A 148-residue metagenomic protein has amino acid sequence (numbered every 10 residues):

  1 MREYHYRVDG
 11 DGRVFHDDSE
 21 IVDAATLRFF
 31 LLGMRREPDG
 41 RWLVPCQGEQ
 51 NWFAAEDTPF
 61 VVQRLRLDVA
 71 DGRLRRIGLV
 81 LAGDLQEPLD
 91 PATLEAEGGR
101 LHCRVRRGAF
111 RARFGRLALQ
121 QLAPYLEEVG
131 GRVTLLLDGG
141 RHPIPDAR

Functional and structural regions predicted by a protein language model:
M1-R148: Terminal leader/tail segments of proteins
